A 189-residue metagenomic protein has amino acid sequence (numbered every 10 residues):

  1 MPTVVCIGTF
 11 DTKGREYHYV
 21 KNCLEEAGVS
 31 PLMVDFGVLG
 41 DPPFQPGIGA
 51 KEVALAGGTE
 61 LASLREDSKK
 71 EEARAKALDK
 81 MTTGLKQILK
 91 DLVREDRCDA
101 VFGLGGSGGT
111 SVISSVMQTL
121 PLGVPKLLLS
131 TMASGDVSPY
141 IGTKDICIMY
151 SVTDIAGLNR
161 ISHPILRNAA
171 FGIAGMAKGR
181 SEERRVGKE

Functional and structural regions predicted by a protein language model:
M1-D41, A100, S111-T119, G123-L128: N-terminal phosphate-binding or glycine-rich loops at protein starts, especially the Walker A/P-loop of NTPases
G14, H18, A75, D79-T83 (+4 more regions): Electropositive phosphate-/nucleotide-binding environments in soluble metabolic enzymes
P43-R97: Phosphate/nucleotide-donor binding subsite
A56-E71, I146-R160, G179: Gly-rich Lys/Arg/Thr-decorated short loops/hinges at beta-loop-alpha junctions or inter-strand turns that position
L92-G109, I113-S114: A short, small-residue-rich loop immediately preceding and capping a beta-strand
G109-N159: Glycine/threonine-rich beta-strand-loop-alpha-helix active-site module that forms ligand/phosphate-binding
I155-S181: A charged, well-structured terminal subsegment
E183-E189: Conserved small/polar residues in nucleotide/adenosyl-binding loops
